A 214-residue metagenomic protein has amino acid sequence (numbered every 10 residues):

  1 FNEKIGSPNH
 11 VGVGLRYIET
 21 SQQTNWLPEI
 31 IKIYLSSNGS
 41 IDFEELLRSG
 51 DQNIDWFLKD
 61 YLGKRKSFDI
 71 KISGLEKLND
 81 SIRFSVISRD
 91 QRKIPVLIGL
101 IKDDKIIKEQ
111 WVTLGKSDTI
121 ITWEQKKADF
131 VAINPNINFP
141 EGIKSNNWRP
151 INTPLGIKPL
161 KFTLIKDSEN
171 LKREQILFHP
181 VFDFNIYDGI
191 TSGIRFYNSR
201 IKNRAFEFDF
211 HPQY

Functional and structural regions predicted by a protein language model:
F1-K77: Amphipathic alpha-helical substructures
N2-K4, K71-S73, R83-I87, K166-D167 (+2 more regions): Generic recognition of flexible, low-complexity loop/linker segments
N9, L78, D90-R92, Q125 (+3 more regions): Solvent-exposed loop and beta-edge segments used for protein-protein assembly and interaction
G12, D55, A128, F139 (+1 more regions): A generic alpha-helix preference that emphasizes hydrophobic side chains
T20, G63, D103, R200-K202: Residue-level marker of positions within ordered structural domains that often coincide with functionally constrained
S49, I87-D90, F184: Non-cytosolic beta-sheet module surface loops
I54-F57, F68-P135: Beta-strand-rich binding/interaction modules
V112, T122-W123, N134-Y214: Outer-membrane beta-barrel initiation region
